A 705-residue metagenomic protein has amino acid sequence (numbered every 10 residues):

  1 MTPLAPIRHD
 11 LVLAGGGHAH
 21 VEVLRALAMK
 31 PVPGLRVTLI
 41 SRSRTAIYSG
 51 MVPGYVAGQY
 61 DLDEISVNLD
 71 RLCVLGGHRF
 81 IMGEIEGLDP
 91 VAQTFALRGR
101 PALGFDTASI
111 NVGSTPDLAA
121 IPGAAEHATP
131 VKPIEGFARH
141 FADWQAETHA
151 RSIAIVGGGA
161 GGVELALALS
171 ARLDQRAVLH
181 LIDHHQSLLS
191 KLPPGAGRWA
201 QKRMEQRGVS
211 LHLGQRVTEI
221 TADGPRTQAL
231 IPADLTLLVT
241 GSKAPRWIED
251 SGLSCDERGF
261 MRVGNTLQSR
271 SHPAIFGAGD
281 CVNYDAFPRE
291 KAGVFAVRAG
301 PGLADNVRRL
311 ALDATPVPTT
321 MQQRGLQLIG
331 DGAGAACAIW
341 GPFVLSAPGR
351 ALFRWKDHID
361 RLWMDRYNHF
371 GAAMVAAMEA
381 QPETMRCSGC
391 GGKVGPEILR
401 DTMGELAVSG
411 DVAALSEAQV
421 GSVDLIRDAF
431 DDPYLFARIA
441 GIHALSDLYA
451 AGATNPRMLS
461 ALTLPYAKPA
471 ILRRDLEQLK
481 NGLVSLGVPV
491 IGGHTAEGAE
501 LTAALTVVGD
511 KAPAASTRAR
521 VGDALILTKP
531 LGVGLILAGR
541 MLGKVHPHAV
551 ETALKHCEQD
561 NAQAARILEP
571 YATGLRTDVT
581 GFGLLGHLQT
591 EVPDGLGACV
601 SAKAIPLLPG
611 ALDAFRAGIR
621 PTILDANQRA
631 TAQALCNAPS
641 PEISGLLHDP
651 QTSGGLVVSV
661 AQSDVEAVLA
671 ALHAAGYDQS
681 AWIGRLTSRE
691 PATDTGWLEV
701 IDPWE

Functional and structural regions predicted by a protein language model:
T2-R79, I155, V163-P194: Beta1-alpha1 glycine-rich phosphate/pyrophosphate-binding loop at the start of Rossmann-like nucleotide-binding domains
T2-R8, L75-A154, R226-Q228, L237: FAD-binding core/adjacent interface of flavoenzyme oxidoreductases
F80-G87, V91-A92, L103, L173-N265: A Rossmann-like FAD-binding core segment of flavoenzymes
E126-H149, G224, L230-R298, V408-S409: FAD-site-proximal beta/loop scaffold in flavoenzymes
C281-D331: A conserved FAD-binding loop/helix module that cradles the flavin
A333-A380: C-terminal auxiliary extensions adjacent to catalytic cores
S416-A429, T454-H546, G684-T687, I701: Glycine-rich anion-binding loops of enzyme active sites
Y466-P489, A496-A503, P570-R576, T580-E705: Glycine-/charge-enriched secondary-structure boundary and capping motifs
